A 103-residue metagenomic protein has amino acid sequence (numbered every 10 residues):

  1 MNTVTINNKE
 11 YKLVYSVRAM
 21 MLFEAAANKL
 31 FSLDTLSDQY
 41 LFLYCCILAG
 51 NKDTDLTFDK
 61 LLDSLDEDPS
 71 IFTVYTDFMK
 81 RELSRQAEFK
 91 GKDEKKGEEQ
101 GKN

Functional and structural regions predicted by a protein language model:
N2-N7, R18-M21, A25-D34, A49-N103: Charged interaction scaffolds used for protein-protein
Y11-L13: Short, isolated positions in well-ordered beta-strands
S37: Histidine-centered catalytic/metal-coordination loop motif
Y40-L41: Extended, low-complexity alpha-biased scaffolding regions
